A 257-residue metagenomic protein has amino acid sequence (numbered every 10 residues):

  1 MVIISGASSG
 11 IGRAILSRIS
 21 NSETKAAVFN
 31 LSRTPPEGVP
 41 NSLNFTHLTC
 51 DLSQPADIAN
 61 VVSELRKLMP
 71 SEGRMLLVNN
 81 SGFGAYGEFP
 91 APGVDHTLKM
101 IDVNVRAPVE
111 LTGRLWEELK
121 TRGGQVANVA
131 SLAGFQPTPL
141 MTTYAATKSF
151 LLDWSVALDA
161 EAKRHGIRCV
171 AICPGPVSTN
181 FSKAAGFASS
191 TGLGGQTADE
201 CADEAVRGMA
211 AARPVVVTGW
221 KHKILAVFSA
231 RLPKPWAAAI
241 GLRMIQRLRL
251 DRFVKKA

Functional and structural regions predicted by a protein language model:
S8, L16: N-terminal Rossmann NAD(P)H-binding glycine-rich loop of SDR-like oxidoreductase domains
S42-A56: Rossmann-fold cofactor-recognition segment
N80-A85: Conserved NAD(P)H cofactor-binding loop of Rossmann-fold oxidoreductase domains
E88-I101: Substrate-binding pocket helix/loop in short-chain dehydrogenase/reductase
T112, T147: Active-site helix of classical SDR
S131: Residue(s) in the substrate-gating loop at a strand-loop-helix junction that position the organic substrate next
A171, S189-A226: C-terminal helical subdomain
